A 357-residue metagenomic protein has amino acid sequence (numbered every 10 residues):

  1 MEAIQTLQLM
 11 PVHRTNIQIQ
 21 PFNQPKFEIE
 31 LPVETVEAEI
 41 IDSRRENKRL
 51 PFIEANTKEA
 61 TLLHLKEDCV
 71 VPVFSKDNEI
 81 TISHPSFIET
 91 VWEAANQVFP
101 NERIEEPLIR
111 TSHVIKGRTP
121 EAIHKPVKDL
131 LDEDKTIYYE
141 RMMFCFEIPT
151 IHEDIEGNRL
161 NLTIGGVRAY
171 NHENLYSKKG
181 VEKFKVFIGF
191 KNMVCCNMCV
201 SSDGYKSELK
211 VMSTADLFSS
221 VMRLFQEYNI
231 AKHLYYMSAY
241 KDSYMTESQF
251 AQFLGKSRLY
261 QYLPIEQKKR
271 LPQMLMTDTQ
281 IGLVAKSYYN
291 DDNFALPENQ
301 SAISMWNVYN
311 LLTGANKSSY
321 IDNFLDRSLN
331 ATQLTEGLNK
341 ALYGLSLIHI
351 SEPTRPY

Functional and structural regions predicted by a protein language model:
M1-R44, P126-L347, S351: Intrinsically disordered, low-complexity regions enriched in serine/threonine
M1-W92, F99-P100: Feature for intrinsically disordered/low-complexity regulatory segments and propeptides
N56-G180: Compositionally biased, flexible interaction segments
E352-Y357: Short "domain-exit" segments at the C-terminal end of structured domains
